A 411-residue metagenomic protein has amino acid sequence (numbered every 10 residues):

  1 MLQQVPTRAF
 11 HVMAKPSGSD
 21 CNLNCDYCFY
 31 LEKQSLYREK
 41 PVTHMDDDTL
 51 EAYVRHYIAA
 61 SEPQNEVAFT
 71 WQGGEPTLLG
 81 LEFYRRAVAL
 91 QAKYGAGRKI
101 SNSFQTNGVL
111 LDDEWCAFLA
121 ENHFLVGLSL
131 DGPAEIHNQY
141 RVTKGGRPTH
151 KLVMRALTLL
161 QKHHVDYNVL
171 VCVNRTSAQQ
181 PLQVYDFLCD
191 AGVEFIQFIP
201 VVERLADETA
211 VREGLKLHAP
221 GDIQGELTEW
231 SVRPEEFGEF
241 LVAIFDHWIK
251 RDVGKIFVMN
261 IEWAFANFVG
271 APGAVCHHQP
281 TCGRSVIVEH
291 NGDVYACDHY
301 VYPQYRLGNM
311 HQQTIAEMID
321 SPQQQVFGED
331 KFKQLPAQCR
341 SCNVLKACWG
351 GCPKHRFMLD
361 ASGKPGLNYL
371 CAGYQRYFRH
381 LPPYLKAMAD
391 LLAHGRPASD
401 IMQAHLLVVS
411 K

Functional and structural regions predicted by a protein language model:
M1-T106, L110-A117, E121-N122: Conserved alpha-helical substructure of the radical SAM core
A14, Q34-K40, F69-G73, N138-T143 (+2 more regions): Glycine- and acidic
C21, C25-C28, C276, C282 (+5 more regions): Disulfide-bonded cysteines in secreted/extracellular proteins and peptides
R55, A59, L78-Q197, R204-A206 (+1 more regions): Conserved AdoMet/S-adenosylmethionine-binding subsite of the radical SAM
R141-K151, T158, K162-H277, T281 (+3 more regions): Radical SAM enzyme [4Fe-4S]-AdoMet core and its adjacent flexible, acidic and glycine-rich loops/tails across
H290: A cytosolic small-molecule/anion-sensing beta-strand core signal
V301-K411: Flexible mid-to-C-terminal extensions adjoining Fe-S/redox cofactors in radical SAM and related proteins
